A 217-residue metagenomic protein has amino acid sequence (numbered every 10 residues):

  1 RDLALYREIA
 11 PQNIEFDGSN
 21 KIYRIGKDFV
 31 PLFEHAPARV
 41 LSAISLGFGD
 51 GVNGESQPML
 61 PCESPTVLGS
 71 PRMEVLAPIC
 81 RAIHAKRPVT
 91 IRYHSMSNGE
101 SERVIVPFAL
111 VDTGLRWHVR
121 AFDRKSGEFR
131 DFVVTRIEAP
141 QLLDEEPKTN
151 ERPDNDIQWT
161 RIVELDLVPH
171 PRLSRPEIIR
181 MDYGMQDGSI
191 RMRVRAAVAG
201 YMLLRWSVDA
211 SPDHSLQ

Functional and structural regions predicted by a protein language model:
R1-A36, L216-Q217: Short, basic/aromatic recognition patches that contact phosphate-bearing ligands
D2, Y6, P140, R205-D209: Conserved short hydrophobic interaction patches
L3-E15, V40-G47, L68-G69, F129-R130 (+1 more regions): Short, charge-rich amphipathic segments
S19-K21, L115, G188: Beta-strand-connecting loop/turn residues
R24-H94, R205, P212-L216: Bulky hydrophobic/aromatic content
P58, C62-I178, Y183: Core beta-strand-centered patch of the WYL/Sm-like small regulatory domain
Q158-Q217: Polybasic (Lys/Arg-rich)
